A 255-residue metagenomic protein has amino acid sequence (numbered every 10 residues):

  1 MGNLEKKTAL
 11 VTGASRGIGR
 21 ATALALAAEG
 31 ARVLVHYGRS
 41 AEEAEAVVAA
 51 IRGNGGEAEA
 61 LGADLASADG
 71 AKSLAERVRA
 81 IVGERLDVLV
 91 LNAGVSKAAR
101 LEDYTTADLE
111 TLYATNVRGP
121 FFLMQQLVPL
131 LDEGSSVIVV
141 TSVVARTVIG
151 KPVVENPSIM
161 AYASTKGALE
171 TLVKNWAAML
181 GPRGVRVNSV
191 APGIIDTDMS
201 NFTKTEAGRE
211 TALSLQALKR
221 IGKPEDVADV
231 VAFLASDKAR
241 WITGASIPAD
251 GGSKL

Functional and structural regions predicted by a protein language model:
S15-R16: Conserved glycine-rich cofactor-binding loop
A31-A46: Conserved glycine-rich Rossmann-like NAD(P)H-binding loop of the short-chain dehydrogenase/reductase
R100-L101, D108-Y113, S158, R209-A212: Substrate-binding pocket helix/loop in short-chain dehydrogenase/reductase
M124, T165, V173: Active-site helix of classical SDR
G181, R186, I242-G244: Short, small/polar-rich loop/turn modules that mediate ligand/substrate recognition or access, typified
Q216-V227: A conserved structural motif in NAD(P)-dependent oxidoreductases
A232, T243-L255: Short C-terminal tail/terminal secondary-structure segment of NAD(P)H-dependent dehydrogenase/reductase domains
